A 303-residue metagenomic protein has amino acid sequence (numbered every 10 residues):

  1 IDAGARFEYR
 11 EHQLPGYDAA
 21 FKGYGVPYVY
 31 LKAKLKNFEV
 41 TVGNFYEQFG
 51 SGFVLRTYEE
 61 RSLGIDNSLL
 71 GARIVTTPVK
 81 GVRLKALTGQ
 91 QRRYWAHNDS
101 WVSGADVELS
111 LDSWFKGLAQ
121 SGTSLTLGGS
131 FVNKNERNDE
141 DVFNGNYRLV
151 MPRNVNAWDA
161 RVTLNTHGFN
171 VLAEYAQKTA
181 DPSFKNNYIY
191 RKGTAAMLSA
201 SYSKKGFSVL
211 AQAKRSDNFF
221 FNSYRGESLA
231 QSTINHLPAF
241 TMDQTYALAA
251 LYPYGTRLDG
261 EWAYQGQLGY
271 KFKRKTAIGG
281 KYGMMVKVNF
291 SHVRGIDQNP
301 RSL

Functional and structural regions predicted by a protein language model:
D2-G23, E60-L303: Signature for the C-terminal beta-barrel architecture of outer-membrane proteins
D2-R6, V26-Y28, N37-E39: A common structural microfeature
R10, Y24, Y28, F45-S51 (+1 more regions): Acidic, small-polar-rich N-terminal luminal/periplasmic segments of exported/outer-membrane proteins
G52-F53, S183: Hydrophobic alpha-helical membrane-insertion segments
